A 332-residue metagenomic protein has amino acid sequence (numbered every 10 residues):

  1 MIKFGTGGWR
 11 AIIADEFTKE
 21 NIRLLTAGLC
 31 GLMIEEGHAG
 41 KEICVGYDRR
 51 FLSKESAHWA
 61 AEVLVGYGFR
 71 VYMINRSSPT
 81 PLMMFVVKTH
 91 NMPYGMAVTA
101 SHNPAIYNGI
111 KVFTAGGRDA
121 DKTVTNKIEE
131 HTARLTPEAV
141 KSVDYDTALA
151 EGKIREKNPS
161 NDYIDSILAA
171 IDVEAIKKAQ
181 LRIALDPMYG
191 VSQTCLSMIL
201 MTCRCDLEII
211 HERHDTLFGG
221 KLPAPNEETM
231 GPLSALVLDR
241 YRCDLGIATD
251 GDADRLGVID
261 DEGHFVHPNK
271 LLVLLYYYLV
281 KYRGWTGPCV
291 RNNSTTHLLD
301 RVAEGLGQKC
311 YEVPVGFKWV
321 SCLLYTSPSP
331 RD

Functional and structural regions predicted by a protein language model:
M1-Y67, Y94, K153-L181: An N-terminal, well-structured beta->alpha segment
C44, D48-Y107, M198-I259: N-terminal small/polar loop signature for handling phosphorylated ligands or for N-terminal nucleophile
G46, V71-I74, I183-D186, P288-V290 (+1 more regions): Short catalytic-loop micro-motif centered on adjacent basic/acidic residues
A105-I106, A115-D121, E130, P232-G307: Replace "Mg2+/Mn2+-dependent" with "divalent metal-dependent
N108-R240: Gly/Ser/Thr-enriched, mixed-charge loops and adjacent short helices that form phosphate/oxyanion-binding elements
L207-I210, V266-K270, K309-V315: Short hydrophobic/aromatic-enriched beta-strand-loop microsegments
E304-L324: Glycine-rich active-site loop/lid that clamps phosphate-bearing ligands
Y325-D332: Conserved small/polar residues in nucleotide/adenosyl-binding loops
